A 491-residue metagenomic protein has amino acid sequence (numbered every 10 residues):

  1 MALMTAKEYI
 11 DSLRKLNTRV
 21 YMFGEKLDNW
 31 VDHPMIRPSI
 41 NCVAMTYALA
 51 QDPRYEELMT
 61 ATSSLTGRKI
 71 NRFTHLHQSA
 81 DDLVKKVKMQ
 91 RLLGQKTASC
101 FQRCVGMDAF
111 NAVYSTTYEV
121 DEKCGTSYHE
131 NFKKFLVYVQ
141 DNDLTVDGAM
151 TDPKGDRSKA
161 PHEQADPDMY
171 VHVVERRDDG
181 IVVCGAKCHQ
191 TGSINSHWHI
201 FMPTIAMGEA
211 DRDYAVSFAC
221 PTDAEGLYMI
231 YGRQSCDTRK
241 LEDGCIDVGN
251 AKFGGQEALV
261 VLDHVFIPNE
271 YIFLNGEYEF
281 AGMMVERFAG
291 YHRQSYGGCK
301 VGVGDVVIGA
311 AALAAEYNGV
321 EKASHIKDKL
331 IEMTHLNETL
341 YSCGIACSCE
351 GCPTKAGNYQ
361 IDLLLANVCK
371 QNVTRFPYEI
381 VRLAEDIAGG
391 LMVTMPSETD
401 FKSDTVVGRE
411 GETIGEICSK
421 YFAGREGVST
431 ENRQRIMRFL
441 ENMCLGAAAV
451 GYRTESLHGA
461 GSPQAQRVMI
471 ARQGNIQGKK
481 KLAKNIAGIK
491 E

Functional and structural regions predicted by a protein language model:
M1-L49: N-terminal-proximal low-complexity accessory segments that begin disordered and transition into the first
D28-L93, K355, E455-H458: N-terminal low-complexity or amphipathic/hydrophobic leaders
R37, N41, V137-Q140, V182 (+5 more regions): Generic structural signal for well-ordered, non-transmembrane alpha-helical segments in soluble/cytosolic regions
A61-H197, T204-F218, D223-A224, Y228: Glycine-rich flavin
G148, P153-C299, A471-K490: FAD-binding core of flavoproteins
S295-P353: Extended amphipathic alpha-helical segments enriched in small hydrophobics
K327-I331, Y359-N367: Short, charged, amphipathic alpha-helical segments
L364-E491: Alpha-helix capping/hinge segments and adjacent helical runs
